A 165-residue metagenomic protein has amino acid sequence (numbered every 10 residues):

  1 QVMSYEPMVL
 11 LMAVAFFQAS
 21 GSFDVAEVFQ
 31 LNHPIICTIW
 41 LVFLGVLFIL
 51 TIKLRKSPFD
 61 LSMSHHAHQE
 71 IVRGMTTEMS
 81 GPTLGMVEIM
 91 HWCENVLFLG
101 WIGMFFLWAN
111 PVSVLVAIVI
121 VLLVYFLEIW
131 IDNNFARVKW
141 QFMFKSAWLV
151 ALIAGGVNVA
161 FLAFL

Functional and structural regions predicted by a protein language model:
Q1-L165: Alpha-helical transmembrane segments of multi-pass membrane proteins predominantly involved in bioenergetics
